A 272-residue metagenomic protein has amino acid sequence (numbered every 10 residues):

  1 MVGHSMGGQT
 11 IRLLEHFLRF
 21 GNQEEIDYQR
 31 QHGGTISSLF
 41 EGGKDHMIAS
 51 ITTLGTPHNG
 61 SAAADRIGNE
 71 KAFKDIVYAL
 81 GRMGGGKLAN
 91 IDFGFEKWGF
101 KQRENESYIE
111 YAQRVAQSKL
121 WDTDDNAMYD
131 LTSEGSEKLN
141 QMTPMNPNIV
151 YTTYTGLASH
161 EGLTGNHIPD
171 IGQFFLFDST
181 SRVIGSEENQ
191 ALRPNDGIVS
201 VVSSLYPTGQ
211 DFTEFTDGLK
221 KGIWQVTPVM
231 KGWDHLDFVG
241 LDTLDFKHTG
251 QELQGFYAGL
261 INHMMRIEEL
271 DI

Functional and structural regions predicted by a protein language model:
V2-G7, I11: Gly/Ala-rich beta-loop-alpha elbow adjacent to hydrolase catalytic centers
R12-F17: Active-site signature of alpha/beta-hydrolase-fold catalytic machinery across serine- and Asp/Cys-nucleophile hydrolases
E24, H32-I272: Helical cap/lid subdomain of alpha/beta-hydrolase-fold lipid enzymes that gates access to the catalytic pocket
